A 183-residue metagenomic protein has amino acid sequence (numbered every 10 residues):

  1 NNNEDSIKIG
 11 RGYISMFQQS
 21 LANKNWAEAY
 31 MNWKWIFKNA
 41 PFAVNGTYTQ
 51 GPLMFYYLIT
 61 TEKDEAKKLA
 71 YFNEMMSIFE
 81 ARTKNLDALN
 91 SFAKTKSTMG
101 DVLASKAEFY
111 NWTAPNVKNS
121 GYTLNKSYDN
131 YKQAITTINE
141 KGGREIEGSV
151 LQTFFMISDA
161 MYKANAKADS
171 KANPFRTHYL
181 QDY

Functional and structural regions predicted by a protein language model:
N1-Y183: Preference for long, solvent-exposed alpha-helical segments and helix-linker "stalks"
